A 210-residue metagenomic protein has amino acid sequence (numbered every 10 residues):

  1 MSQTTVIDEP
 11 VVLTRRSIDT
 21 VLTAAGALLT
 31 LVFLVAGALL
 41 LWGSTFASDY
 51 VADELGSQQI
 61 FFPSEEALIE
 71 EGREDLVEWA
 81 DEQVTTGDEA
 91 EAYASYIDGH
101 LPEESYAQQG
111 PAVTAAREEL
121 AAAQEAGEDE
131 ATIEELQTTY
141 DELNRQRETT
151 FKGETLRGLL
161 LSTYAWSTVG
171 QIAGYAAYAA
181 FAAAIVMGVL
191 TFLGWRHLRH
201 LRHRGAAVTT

Functional and structural regions predicted by a protein language model:
M1, E128-D129, T210: Acidic/Ser-Thr/Pro-Gly-rich, low-complexity N-terminal segments of Actinobacterial cell-envelope proteins
Q3-I7, F46: Eukaryotic, polar/proline-rich low-complexity intrinsically disordered regions
V6-A24, T168-T210: Juxtamembrane interface at the cytosolic side of transmembrane helices
V21-L40: Hydrophobic membrane-insertion alpha-helices, especially the h-region of bacterial N-terminal signal peptides
G37-S48, F192-L198: Transmembrane helix-loop junctions and nearby membrane-interface residues
L41-F61: Alpha-helical transmembrane signal-anchor/signal-peptide segments
I60-E154: Long, solvent-exposed extracytoplasmic domains/loops
Q137-A182: Short, aromatic-rich amphipathic segments at membrane interfaces that lie adjacent to a transmembrane helix or signal
